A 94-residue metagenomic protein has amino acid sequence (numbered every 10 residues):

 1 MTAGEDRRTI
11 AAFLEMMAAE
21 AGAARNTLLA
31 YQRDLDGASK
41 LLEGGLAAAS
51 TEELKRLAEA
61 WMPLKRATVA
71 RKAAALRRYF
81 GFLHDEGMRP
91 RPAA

Functional and structural regions predicted by a protein language model:
M1, A11-N26, Q32-A94: N-terminal core-binding DNA-recognition domain of tyrosine recombinases/integrases
